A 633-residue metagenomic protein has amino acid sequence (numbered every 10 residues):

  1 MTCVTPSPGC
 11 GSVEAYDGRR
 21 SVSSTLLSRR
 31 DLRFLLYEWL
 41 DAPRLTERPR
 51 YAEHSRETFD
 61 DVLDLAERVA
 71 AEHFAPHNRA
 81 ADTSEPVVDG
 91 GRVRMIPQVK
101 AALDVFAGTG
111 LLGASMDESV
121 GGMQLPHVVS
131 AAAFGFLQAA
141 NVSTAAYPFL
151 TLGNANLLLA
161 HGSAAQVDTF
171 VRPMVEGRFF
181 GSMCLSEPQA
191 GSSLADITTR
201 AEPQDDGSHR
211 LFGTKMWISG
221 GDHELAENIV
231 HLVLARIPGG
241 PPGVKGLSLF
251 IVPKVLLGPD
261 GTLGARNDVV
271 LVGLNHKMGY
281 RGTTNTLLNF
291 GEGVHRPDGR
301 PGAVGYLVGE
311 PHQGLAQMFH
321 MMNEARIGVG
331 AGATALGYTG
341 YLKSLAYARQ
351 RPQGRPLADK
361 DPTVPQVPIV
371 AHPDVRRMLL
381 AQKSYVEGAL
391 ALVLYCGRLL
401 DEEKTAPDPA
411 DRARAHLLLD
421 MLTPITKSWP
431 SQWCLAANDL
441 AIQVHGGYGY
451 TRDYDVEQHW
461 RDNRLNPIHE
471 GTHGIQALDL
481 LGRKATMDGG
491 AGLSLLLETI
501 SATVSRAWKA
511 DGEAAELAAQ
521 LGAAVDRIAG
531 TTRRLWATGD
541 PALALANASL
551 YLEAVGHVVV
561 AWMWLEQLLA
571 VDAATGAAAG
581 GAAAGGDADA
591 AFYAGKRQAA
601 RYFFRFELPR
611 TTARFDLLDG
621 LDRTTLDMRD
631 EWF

Functional and structural regions predicted by a protein language model:
V13-A145, T169, D616-L617, R623-F633: Amphipathic, small/basic residue-rich leader segments at the start of a protein or domain
S23-L26, P203, Y280, Y395 (+2 more regions): Alpha-helix capping/hinge segments and adjacent helical runs
P86, Y147-T151, G162-Q204, G397-H416 (+2 more regions): Internal maturation/activation junctions in enzymes
S115-P126, S143-A145, G330-G337, Q432-T451 (+2 more regions): Conserved phosphate/anionic-ligand binding catalytic regions in large, soluble enzymes, centered on
L152-N154, S163-Q166, F170, E470-T472 (+1 more regions): A structural-propensity feature for long, helix-poor, extended segments
S208, F212-R266: A short core secondary-structure module
W217, L257-V272, K277, L287-A325 (+2 more regions): A glycine-rich, basic-preceded beta-loop-alpha segment at the flavin cofactor/substrate interface of flavin-utilizing
M487, T503-F633: C-terminal amphipathic alpha-helical interaction region
